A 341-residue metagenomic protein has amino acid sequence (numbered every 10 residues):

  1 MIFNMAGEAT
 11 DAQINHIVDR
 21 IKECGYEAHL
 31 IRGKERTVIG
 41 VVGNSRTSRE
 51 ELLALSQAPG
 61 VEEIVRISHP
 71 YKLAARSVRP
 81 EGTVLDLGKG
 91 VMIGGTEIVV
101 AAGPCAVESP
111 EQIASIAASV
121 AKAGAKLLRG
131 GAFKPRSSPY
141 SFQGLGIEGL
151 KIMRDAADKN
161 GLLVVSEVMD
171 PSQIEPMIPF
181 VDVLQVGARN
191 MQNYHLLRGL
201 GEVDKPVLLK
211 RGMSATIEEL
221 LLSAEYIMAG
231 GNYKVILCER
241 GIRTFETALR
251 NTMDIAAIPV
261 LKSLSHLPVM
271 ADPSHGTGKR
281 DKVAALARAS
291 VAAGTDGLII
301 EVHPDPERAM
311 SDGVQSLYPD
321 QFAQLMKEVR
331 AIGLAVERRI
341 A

Functional and structural regions predicted by a protein language model:
M1-V100: Non-catalytic terminal accessory/regulatory regions of metabolic enzymes
A6, L145, G161-S172, D182-Y194 (+3 more regions): Catalytic beta/alpha-barrel core
A6-E8, V42, I98-S115, S138-Q143 (+4 more regions): Active-site mouth loops of central-metabolism enzymes
R76-E81, S138-I152, S172-Q173, A188-D204 (+3 more regions): Active-site-adjacent beta->alpha loops and helix N-cap segments on the catalytic face of soluble alpha/beta enzymes
I98-P104, L128-G130, V164-S166, L184-V186 (+4 more regions): Hydrophobic faces of well-ordered beta-strands that scaffold small-molecule active sites in alpha/beta enzyme cores
R129-I147, P304-V314: Glycine-rich, proline-tolerant flexible connector loops at the mouths of alpha/beta enzymes
F142-S166, L200-P206, I255-V269, Q315-R338: Alpha-helix-loop-beta-strand connector modules within alpha/beta enzyme cores
V203-V302: Catalytic alpha/beta core domains of metabolic enzymes, predominantly
